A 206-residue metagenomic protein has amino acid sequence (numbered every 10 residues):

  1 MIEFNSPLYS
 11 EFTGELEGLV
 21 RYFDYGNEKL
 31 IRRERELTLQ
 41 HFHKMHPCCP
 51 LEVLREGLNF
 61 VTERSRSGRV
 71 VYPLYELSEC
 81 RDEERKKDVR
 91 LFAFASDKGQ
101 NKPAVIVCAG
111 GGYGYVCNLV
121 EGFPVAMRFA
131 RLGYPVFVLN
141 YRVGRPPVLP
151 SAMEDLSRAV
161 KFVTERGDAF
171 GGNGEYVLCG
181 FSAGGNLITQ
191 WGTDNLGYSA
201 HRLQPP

Functional and structural regions predicted by a protein language model:
M1-L19: Intrinsically disordered, low-structural-confidence terminal and linker regions
T13, V20-Q100, L149: N-terminal cap/lid segment of alpha/beta-hydrolase-fold proteins
K102-G110: Short beta-strand element of the alpha/beta-hydrolase
K102-P103, L132-P135, N173-E175: Loop/turn elements at helix/coil->beta-strand transitions in domains of secreted/extracellular proteins
G110, Y134, Y141-V143: Active-site loop/turn elements of alpha/beta-hydrolase fold enzymes, especially the short glycine-/histidine-rich
C117-E121, L139-G174: Catalytic nucleophile-loop/oxyanion-hole region of alpha/beta-hydrolase and closely related hydrolase-like folds
L119-F137: Short amphipathic alpha-helix adjacent to the substrate-entry channel of hydrolases
R158-P206: Primarily recognizes the serine-hydrolase "nucleophile elbow" in alpha/beta-hydrolase and SGNH/GDSL folds
